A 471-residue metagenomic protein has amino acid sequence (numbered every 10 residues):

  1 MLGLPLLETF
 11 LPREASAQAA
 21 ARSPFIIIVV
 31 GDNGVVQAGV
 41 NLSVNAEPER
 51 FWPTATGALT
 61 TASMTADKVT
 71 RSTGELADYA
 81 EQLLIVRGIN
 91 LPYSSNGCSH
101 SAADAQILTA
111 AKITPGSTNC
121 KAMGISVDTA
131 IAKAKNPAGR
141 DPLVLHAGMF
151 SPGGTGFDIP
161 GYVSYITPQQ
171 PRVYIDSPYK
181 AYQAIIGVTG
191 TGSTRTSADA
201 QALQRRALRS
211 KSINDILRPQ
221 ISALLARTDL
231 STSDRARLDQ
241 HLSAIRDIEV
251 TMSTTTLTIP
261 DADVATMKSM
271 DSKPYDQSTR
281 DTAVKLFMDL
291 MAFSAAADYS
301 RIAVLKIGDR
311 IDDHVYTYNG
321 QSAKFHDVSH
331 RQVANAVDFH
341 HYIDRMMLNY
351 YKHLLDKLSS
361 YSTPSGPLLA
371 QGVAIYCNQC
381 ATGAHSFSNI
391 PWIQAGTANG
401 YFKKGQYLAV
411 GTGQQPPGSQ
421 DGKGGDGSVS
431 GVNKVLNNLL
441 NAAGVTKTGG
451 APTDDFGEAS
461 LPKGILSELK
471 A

Functional and structural regions predicted by a protein language model:
M1-A471: Ligand-binding pockets and gating/stacking loops
